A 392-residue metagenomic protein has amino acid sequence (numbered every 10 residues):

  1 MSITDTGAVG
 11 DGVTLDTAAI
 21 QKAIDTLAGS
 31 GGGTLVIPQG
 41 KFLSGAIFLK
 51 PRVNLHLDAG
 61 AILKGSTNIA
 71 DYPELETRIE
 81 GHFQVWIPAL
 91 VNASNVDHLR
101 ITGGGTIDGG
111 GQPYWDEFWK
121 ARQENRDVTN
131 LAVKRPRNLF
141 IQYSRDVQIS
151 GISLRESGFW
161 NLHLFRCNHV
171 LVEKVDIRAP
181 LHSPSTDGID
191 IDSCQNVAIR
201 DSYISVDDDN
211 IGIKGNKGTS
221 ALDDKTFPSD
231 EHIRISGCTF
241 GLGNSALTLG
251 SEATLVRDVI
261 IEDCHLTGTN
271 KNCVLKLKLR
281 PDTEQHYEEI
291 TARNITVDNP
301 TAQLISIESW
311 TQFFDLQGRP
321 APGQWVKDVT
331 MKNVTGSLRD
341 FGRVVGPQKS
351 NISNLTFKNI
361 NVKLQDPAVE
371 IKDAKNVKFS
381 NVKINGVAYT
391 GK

Functional and structural regions predicted by a protein language model:
M1-K392: Extracellular/periplasmic carbohydrate-active domains that bind, remodel, or depolymerize complex polysaccharides
